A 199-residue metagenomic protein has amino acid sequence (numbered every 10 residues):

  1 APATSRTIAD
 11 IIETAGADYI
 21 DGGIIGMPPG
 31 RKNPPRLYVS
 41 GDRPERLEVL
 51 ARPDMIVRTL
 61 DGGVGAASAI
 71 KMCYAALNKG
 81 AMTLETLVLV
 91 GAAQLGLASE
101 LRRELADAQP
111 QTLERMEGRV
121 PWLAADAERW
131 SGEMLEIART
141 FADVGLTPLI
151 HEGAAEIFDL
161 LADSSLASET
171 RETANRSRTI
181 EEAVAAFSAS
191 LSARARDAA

Functional and structural regions predicted by a protein language model:
A1-K79: Rossmann-fold dinucleotide-binding core
R6, D10, V144-T147, A199: Metal- and O2-centered redox machinery and metal/ROS homeostasis
I12, P53-D54, A108-T112, I157 (+1 more regions): Alpha-helix boundary/capping residues
P28, V64, Y74, A124-A127 (+2 more regions): Solvent-exposed, flexible loop/coil residues
L37-V39, S99-R103, A183-S190: Generic hydrophobic, helix-prone segments enriched in Leu/Val/Ile
P44-M55, R129-S131, N175-E182: Short, basic, helix/turn surface patches
I70-R176: Helical "substrate-binding/catalytic lid" subdomain of Rossmann-like NAD(P)-dependent dehydrogenases/reductases
E172-A199: Short, basic/aromatic-enriched C-terminal tail that caps enzymatic domains
